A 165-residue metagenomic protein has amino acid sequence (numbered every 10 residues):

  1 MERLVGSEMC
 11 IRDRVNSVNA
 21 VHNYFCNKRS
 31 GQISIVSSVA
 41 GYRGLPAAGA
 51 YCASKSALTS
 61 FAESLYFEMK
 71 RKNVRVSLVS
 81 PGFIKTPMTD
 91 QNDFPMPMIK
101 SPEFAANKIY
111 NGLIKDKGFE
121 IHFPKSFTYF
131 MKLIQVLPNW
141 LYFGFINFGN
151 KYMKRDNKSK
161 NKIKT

Functional and structural regions predicted by a protein language model:
M1-G6, I11: Single conserved hydrophobic/aromatic residue that forms the stacking wall/gate of nucleotide- or nucleobase-binding
V18, S54: Active-site helix of classical SDR
A20-R29: A short helix-coil junction within the Rossmann-fold of NAD(P)-dependent oxidoreductases
N23, F67-R71: Alpha-helical segment proximal to the catalytic Tyr-Lys
S38: Residue(s) in the substrate-gating loop at a strand-loop-helix junction that position the organic substrate next
L45-G49: Active-site loop immediately N-terminal to the catalytic Tyr-X3-Lys motif of short-chain dehydrogenase/reductase
L78, F94-K132: C-terminal helical subdomain
P81-Q91: Short, flexible catalytic-loop segment of classical short-chain dehydrogenase/reductase
